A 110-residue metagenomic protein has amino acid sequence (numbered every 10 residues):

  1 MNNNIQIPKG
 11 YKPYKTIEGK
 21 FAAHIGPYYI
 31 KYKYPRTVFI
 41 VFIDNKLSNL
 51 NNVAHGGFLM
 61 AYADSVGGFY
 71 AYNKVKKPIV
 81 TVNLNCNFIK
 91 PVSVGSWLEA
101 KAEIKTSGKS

Functional and structural regions predicted by a protein language model:
M1-S110: Terminal targeting signals and extreme-terminal segments of soluble enzymes
